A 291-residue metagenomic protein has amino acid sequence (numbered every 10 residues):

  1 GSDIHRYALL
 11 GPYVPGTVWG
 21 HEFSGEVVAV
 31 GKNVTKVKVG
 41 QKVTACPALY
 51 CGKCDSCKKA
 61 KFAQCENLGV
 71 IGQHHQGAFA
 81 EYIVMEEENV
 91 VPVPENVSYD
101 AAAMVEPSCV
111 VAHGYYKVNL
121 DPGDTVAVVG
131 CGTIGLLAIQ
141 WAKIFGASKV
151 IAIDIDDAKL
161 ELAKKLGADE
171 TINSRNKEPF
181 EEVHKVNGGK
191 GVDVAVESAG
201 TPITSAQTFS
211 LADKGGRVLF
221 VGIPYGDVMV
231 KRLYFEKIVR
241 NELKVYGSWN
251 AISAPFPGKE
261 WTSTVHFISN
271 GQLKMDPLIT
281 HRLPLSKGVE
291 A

Functional and structural regions predicted by a protein language model:
A8-D55, V91-N96: Glycine-rich beta-strand-centered segment in the early N-terminal region that forms part of a ligand/cofactor-binding
T44-A45, A127, L219: Hydrophobic beta-strand signal
L49-V129, L160: NAD(P)H dinucleotide-binding glycine-rich loop of Rossmann-like/cofactor-binding domains, especially the beta1-alpha1
V97-K177, E181: Mid-domain Rossmann-like dinucleotide-binding core that forms the NAD(H)/NADP(H) cofactor-binding site
V118-L120, E161, K165-K244: Glycine-rich cofactor phosphate-binding loops and adjacent beta1-alpha1 units of small-molecule cofactor enzyme domains
K177, A206-S210, K214, K259-A291: C-terminal hydrophobic helical "lid"/dimerization subdomain of Rossmann-like NAD(P)H-dependent oxidoreductases
R217, R232-P277: Rossmann-fold dehydrogenase core element
